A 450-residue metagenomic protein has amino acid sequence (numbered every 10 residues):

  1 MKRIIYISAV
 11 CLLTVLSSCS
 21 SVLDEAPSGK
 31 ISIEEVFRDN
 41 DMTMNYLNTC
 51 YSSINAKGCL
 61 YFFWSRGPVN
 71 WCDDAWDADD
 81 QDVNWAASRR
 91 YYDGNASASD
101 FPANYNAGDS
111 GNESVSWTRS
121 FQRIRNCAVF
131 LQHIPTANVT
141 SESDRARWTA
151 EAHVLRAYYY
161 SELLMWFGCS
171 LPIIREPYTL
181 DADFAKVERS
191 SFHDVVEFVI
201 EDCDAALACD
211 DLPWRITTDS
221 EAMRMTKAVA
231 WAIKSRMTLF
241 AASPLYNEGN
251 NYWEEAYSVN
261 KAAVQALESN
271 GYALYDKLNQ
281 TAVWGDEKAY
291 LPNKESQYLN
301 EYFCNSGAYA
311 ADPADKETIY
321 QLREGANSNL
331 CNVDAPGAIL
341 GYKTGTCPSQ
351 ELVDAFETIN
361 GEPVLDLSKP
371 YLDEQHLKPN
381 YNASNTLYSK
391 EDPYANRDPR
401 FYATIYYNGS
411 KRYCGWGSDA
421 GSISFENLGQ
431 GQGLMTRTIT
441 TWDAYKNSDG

Functional and structural regions predicted by a protein language model:
M1-S28: Bacterial Sec-dependent N-terminal signal peptides
C19-D77, V129, W148, H193 (+3 more regions): Acidic, glycine-rich segments characteristic of secretory precursors and extracytoplasmic regions
D39-N48, S52-G58, F63, N84-G168 (+6 more regions): Conserved, well-structured interaction surfaces
D41, L47, N55-L60, G67 (+4 more regions): Elongated scaffold/linker segments in the mid-to-C-terminal portions of large proteins
L164-W166, L171, F240-N247: Short coil/turn linking the two alpha-helices of tandem helical-hairpin repeats
A222-I233: Amphipathic alpha-helical protein-interaction segments enriched in hydrophobic
E254-Q265: TPR/TPR-like (Sel1-like) alpha-helical repeat modules
